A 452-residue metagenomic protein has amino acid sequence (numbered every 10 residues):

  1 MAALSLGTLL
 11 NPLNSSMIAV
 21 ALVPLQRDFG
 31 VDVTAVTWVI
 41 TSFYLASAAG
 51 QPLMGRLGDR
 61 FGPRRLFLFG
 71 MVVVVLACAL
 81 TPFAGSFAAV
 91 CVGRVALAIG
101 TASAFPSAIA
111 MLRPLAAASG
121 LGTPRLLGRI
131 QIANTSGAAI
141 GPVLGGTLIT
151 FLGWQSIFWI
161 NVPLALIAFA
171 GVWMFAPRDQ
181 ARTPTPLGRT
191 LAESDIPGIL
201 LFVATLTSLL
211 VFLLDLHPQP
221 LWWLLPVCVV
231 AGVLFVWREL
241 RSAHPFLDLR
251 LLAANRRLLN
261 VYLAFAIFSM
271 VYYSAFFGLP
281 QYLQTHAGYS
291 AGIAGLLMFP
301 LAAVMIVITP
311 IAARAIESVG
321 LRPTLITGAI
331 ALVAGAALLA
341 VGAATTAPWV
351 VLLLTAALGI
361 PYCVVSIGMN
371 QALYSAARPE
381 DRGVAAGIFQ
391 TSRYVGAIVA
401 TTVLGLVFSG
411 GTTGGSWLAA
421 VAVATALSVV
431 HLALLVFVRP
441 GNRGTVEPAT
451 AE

Functional and structural regions predicted by a protein language model:
M1-L22, F29-V33, T37-S42, A46 (+8 more regions): 12-transmembrane solute porter fold
G55-D59, P63-F67, A96-L97, R125 (+5 more regions): Alpha-helical transmembrane segments of integral membrane proteins, especially early/N-terminal helices
G58-A192: Helix-loop-helix hairpins in multi-pass membrane proteins, especially solute transporters
F83-A84, L216, A377: Transmembrane helix irregularities
S86, G122, P186-L187, L191-D195 (+5 more regions): Membrane-helix interfacial "entry" motifs
G128, T150-A264, V271, T425 (+1 more regions): Hydrophobic transmembrane-helix bundles of small-molecule transporters
T147, V203-V211, V229, F277-T285 (+1 more regions): Small-residue-rich transmembrane alpha-helical segments that form helix-helix packing/gating elements in polytopic
